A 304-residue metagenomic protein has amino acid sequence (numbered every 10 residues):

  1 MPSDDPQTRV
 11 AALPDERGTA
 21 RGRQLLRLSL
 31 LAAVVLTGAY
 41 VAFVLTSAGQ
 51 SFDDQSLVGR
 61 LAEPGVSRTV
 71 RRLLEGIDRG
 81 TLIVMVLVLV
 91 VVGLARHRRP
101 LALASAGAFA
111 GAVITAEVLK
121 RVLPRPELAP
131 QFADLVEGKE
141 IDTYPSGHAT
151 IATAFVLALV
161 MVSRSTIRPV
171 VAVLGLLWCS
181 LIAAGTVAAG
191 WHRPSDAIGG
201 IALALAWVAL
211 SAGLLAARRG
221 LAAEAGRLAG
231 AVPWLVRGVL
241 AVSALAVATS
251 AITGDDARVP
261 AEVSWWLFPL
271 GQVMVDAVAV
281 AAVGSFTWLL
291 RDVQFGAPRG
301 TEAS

Functional and structural regions predicted by a protein language model:
P2-K139, V160-M161, L245-A248, P260-T287: Hydrophobic alpha-helical bundle signature of multipass membrane enzymes
G93-A108, V171-W178, W191, G300-S304: Cytoplasmic juxtamembrane regions at transmembrane-helix boundaries
D134-Q272, D276, P298: Membrane-embedded catalytic cores of phosphoryl/pyrophosphoryl-handling enzymes
A217-L221, S285-T301: Membrane-interface capping segments at transmembrane-helix boundaries
